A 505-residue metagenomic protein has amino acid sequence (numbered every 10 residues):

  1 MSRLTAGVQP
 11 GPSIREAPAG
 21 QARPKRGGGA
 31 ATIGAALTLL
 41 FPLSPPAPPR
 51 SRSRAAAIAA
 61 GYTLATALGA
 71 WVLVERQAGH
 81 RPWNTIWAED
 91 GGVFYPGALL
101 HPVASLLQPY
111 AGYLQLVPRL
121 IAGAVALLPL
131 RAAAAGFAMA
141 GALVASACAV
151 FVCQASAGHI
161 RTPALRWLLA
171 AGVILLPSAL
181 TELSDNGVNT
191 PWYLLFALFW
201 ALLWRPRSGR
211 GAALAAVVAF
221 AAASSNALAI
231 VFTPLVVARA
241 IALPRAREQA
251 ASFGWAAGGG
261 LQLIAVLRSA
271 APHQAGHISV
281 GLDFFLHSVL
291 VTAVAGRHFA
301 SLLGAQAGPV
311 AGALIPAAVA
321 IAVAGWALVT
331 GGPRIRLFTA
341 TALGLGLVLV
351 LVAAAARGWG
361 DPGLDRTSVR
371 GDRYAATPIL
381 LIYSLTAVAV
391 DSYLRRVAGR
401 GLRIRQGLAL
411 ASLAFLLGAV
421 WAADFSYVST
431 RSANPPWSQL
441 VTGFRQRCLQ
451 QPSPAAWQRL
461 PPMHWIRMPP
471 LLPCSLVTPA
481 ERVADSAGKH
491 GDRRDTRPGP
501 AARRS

Functional and structural regions predicted by a protein language model:
R3-G7, P12-P18, P24-L180, G209-R210 (+6 more regions): Intrinsically disordered, polar/acidic, low-complexity terminal segments
A179-L198: Multi-pass, polyprenyl lipid-linked donor-dependent membrane glycosyltransferases
T190-W192, P362-D391: Hydrophobic/aromatic-rich transmembrane helices and adjacent perimembrane loops
L198-A212: Membrane-interface transmembrane helices that cradle and orient dolichyl/undecaprenyl
A227-R239: Transmembrane-embedded, aromatic-rich helix segments that form part of the hydrophobic channel/pocket engaging
G332-D361: Transmembrane alpha-helix segments characteristic of polytopic inner-membrane glycan-assembly/cell-envelope
S384-G407: Cytosolic-side transmembrane helix boundary signature
